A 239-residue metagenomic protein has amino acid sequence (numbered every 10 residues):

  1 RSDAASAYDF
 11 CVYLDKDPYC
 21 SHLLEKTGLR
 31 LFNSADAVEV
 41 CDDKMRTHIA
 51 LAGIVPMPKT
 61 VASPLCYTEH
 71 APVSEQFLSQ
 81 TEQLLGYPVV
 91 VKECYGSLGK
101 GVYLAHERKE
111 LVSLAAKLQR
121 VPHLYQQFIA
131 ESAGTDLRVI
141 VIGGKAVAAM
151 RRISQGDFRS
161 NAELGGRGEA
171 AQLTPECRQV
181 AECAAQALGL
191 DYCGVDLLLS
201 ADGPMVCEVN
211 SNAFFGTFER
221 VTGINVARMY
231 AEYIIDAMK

Functional and structural regions predicted by a protein language model:
R1-E69: Conserved N-proximal alpha/beta basic substrate-recognition cap immediately N-terminal to, or forming the N-lobe
L14-P18, A130-E131, D191: Short beta->alpha connector loops
L51, L78-K100, V121-S132: ATP-grasp fold ATP-binding core
T60-G86: Rossmann-like NAD(P)H-binding beta-loop-alpha module
V89, V147-A148, C193, M205-C207: Protein kinase-like catalytic core scaffold
L98-L188: Phosphate-binding site of ATP-dependent enzymes
Q186, L199-K239: C-terminal active-site "lid" helix and adjoining low-complexity regulatory extension at the edge of ATP-using catalytic
V195-L197: Hydrophobic residue at the +6 position relative to the catalytic HRD Asp in the kinase catalytic loop
